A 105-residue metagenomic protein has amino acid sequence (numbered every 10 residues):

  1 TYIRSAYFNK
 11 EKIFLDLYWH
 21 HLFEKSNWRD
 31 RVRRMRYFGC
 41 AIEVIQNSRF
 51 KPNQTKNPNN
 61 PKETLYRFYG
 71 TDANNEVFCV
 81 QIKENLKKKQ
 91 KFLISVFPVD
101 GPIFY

Functional and structural regions predicted by a protein language model:
T1-Y105: Ribonuclease/tRNase effector modules and their secretory precursors
